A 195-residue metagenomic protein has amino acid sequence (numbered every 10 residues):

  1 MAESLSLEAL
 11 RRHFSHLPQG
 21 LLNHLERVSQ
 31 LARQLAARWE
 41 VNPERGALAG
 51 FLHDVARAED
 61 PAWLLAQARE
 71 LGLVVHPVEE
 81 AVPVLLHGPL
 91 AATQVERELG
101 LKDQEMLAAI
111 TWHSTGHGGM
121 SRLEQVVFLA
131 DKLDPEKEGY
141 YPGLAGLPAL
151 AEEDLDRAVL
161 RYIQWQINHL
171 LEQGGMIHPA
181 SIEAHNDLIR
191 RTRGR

Functional and structural regions predicted by a protein language model:
M1-R12, R190-R195: Short, low-complexity, intrinsically disordered N-terminal peptides in bacterial proteins
E8-H16, N23-H24, R33, R38-R161: Divalent metal-dependent catalytic cores for phosphoryl transfer on phosphate-bearing substrates
L25, L155, L188-T192: A generic structural signal for ordered secondary structure
L155-Q173: Long, amphipathic alpha-helical surface segments
N168-R195: Charged phosphate-binding loop/patch that engages nucleotide di/tri-phosphates or the phosphate backbone of nucleic
